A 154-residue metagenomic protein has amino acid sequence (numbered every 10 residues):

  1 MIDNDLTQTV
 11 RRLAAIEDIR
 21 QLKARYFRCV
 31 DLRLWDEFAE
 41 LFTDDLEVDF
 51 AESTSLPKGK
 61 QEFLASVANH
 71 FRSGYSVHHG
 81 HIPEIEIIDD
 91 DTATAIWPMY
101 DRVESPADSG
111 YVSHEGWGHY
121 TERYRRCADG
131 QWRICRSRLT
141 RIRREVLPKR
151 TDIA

Functional and structural regions predicted by a protein language model:
M1-D36, E40, D44: Short, low-complexity N-terminal intrinsically disordered segments enriched in polar/charged residues
I2-T7, F71-A154: A beta-strand edge to alpha-helix "cap/lid" segment located at domain peripheries
A14, S55-K58, V112: A structural signal for alpha-helical segments
W35-D101: A solvent-exposed, acidic/Ser-Thr-rich amphipathic alpha-helical stretch
